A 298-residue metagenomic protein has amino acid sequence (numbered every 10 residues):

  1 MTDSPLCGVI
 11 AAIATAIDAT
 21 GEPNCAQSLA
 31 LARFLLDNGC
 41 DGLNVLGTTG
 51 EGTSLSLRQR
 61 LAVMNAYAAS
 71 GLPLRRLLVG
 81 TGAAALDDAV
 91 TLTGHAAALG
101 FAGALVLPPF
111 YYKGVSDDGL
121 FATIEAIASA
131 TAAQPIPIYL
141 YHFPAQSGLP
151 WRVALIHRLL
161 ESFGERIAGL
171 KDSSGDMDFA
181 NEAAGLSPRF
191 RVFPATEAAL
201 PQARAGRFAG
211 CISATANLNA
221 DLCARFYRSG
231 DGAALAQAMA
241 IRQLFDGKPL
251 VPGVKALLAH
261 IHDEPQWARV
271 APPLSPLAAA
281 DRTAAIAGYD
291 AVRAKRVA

Functional and structural regions predicted by a protein language model:
T2, E161-S162, H262: Short, conserved catalytic or adaptor-binding loops enriched in Gly and charged residues
T2-G148, I167: Active-site beta->alpha loop and helix N-cap motifs at the rims of alpha/beta catalytic domains
A11-A14, N38, R207-F208, T215-A298: C-terminal alpha-helical cap/extension of soluble enzyme domains
G21, Q59, N181, L274 (+1 more regions): Solvent-exposed, flexible loop/coil residues
Q27, Q59, G119, G175 (+2 more regions): Soluble or luminal CAZymes and related metallo-dependent hydrolases
S28, R60, M64, A89 (+5 more regions): A general structural signal for well-ordered alpha-helical segments in protein cores
F34, A66, A126, R158 (+6 more regions): Alpha-helical scaffold segments in soluble metabolic enzymes
A128-I136, F143-P249: Catalytic alpha/beta core domains of metabolic enzymes, predominantly
